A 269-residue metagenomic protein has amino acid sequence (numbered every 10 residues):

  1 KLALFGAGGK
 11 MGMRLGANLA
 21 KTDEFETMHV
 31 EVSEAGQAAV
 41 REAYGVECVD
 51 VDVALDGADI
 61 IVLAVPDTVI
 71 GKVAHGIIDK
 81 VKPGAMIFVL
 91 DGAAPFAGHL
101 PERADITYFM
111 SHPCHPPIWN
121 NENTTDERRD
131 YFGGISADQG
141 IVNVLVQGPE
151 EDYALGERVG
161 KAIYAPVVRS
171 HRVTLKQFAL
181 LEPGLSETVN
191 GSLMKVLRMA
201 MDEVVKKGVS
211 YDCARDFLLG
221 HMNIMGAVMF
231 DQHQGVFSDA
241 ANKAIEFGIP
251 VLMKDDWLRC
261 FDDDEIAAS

Functional and structural regions predicted by a protein language model:
L4-F5, L63: Hydrophobic Val/Ile/Leu positions in short beta-strands of Rossmann-like dinucleotide-binding domains
F5-M13: Glycine-rich NAD(P) Rossmann-fold beta1-alpha1 loop
K10, K21-Y44: NAD(P)-binding Rossmann-fold cofactor-contacting core
V51-P101: Rossmann-fold NAD(P) dinucleotide-binding segment
L90-E182: Rossmann-fold dinucleotide-binding core
A137, E150-K206, D212-M229: Active-site-proximal catalytic alpha-helix in oxidoreductases
A137, M201, V209-S269: NAD(P)-dependent Rossmann-like dehydrogenase/reductase catalytic/cofactor-binding core
